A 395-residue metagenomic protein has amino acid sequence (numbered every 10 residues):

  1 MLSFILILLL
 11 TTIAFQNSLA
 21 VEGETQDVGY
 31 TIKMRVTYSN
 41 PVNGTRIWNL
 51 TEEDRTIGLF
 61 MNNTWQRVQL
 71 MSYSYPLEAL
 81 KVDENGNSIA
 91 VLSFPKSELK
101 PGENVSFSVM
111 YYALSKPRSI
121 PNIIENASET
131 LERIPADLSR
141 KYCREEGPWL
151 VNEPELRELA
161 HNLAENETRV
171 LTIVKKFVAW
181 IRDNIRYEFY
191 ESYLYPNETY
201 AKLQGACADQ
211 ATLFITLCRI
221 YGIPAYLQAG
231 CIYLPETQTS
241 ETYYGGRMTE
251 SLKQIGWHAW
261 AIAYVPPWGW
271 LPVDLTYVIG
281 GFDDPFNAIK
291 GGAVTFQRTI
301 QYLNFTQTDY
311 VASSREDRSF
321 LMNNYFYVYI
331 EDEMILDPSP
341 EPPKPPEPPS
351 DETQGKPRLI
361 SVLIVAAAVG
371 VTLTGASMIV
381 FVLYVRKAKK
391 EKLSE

Functional and structural regions predicted by a protein language model:
M1-T25, R55, A261, E341-E395: Secretory targeting signatures
L9, A113-A206, Q210-T216, I220-Y221 (+2 more regions): Secondary-structure boundary elements
L19-R118: Intrinsically disordered, low-complexity N-terminal segments that are enriched in acidic
D54, F286-P357: Low-complexity, Gly/Ser/Thr/Pro-rich intrinsically disordered linker/tail segments
R67-V68, L271, E395: Acidic Ser/Thr/Pro-rich low-complexity disordered segments that often serve as glycosylated linkers/stalks around
L70-S74, I123-P135, L275-G280: Short intrinsically disordered coil segments
T212-E316: Hydrophobic/aromatic-rich core segments of domains that either
